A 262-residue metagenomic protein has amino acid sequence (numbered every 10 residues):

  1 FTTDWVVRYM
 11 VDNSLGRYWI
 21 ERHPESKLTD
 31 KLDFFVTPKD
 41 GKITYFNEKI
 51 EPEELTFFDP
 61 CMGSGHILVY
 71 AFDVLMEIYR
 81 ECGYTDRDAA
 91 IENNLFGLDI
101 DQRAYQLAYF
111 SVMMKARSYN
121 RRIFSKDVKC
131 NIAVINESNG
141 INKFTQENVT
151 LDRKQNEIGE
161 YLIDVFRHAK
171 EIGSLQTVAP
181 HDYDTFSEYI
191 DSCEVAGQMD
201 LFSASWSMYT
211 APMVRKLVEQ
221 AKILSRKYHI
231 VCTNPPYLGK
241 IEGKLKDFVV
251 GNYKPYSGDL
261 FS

Functional and structural regions predicted by a protein language model:
T2-S262: SAM-dependent methyltransferase catalytic region
